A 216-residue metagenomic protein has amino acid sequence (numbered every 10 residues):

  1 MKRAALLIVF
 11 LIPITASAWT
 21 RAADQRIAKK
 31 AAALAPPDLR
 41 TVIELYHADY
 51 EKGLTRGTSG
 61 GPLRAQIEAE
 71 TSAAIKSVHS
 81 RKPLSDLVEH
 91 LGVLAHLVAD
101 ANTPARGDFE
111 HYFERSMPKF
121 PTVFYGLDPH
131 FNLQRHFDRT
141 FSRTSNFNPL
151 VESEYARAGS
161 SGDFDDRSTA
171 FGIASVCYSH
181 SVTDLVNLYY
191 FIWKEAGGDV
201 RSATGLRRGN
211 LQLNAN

Functional and structural regions predicted by a protein language model:
A4-P13: Sec-dependent N-terminal signal peptides
S17-L91, P104-N216: N-terminal, motif-rich segments that launch catalysis or mediate targeting to/interaction with membranes, typified by
V93, L97-A101: Catalytic glutamate of the conserved HExxH
